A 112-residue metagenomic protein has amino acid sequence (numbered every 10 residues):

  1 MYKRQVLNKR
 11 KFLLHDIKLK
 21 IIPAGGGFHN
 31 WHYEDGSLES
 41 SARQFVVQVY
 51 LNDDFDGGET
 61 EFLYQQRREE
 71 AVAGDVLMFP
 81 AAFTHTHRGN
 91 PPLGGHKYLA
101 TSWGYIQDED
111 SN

Functional and structural regions predicted by a protein language model:
K3-V76, T84-N112: Fe(II)/2-oxoglutarate oxygenase catalytic core
